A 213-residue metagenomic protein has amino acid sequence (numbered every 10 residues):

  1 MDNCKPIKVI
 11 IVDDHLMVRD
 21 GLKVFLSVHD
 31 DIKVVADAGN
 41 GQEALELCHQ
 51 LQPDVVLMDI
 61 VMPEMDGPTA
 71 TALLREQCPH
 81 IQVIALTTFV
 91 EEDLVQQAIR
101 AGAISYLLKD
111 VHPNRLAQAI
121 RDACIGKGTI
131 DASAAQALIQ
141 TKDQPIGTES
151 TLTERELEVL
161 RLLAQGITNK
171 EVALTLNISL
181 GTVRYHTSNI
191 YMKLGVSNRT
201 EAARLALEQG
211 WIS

Functional and structural regions predicted by a protein language model:
K5-V18, L22-L26, L152: Conserved acidic segment of CheY-like receiver
D13, D59, T87: Active-site residues of response regulator receiver
N40-E43, M65-T69: Acidic catalytic/metal-coordinating carboxylates
E46, P68-H80: Short amphipathic alpha-helix used as the core "switch/output" element in two-component signaling
L51-L57: Active-site beta3 strand of CheY-like receiver
M62: Receiver (REC) domain active-site loop signature in two-component systems and cognate sites in sensor histidine kinases
D93-R100, S105-E154, E158, W211: Short, flexible helix-to-coil linker/hinge segments that flank and couple to helix-turn-helix
G166-E201: Recognition helix of helix-turn-helix DNA-binding domains
